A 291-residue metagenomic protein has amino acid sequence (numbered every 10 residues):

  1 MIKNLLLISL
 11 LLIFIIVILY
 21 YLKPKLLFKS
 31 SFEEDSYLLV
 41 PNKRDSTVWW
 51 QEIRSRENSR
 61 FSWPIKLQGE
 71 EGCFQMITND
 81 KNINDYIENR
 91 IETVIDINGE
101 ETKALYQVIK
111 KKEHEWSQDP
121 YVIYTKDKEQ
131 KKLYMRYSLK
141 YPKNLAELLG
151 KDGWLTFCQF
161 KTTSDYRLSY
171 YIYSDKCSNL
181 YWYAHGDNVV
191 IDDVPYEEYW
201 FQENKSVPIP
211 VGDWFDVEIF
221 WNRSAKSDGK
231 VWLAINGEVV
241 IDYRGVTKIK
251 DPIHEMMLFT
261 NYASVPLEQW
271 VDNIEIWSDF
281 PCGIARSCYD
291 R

Functional and structural regions predicted by a protein language model:
M1-L12: N-terminal Sec-pathway targeting helices
I15-R291: Low-complexity, Ser/Thr/Pro/Gly-rich disordered linker/stalk regions
